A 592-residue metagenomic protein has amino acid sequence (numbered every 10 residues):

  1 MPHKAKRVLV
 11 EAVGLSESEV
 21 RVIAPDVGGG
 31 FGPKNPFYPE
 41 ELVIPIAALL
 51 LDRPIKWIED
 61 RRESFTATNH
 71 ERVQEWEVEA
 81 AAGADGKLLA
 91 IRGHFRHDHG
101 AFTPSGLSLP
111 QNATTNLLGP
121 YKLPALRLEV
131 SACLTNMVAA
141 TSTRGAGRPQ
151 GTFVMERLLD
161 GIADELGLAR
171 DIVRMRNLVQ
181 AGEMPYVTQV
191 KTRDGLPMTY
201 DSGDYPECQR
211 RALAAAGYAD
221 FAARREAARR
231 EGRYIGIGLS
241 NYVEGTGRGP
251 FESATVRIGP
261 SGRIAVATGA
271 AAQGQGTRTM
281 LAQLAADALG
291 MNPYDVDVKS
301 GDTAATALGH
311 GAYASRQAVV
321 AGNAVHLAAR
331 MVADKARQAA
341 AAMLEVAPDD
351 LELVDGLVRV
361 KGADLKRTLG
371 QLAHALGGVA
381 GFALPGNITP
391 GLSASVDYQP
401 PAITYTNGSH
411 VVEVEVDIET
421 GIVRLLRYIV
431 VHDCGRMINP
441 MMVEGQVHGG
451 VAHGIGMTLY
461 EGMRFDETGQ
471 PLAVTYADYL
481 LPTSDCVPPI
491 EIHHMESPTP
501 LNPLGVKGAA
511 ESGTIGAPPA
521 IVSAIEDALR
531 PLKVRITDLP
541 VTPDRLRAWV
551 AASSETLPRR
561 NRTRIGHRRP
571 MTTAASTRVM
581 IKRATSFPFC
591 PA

Functional and structural regions predicted by a protein language model:
M1-V13, Q111, G238-Q275: Conserved beta-alpha junction segments in alpha/beta enzyme cores
K6-V8, F31-F37, T66-R72, E77 (+10 more regions): Short acidic, glycine/serine/threonine-rich loops at helix termini
R7, G30-D52, K56-I58, T277-L284: Thiamine diphosphate
A12-R21, L49-W57, A84, L109-R233 (+3 more regions): C-terminal catalytic domains of large/alpha subunits in multi-subunit enzymes
P54, R61-L126: Active-site cavity-forming subdomains of large catalytic enzyme subunits
H70-Q74, G247-R248, T404-G408: Short loop/turn motifs at secondary-structure junctions and domain boundaries
G93-F102, A271-A272, Y428-G435, E496: Short, solvent-exposed aromatic-acidic interface loops
E555, H567-P570, A574-A575, V579-A584 (+1 more regions): Short amphipathic, helix-prone segments within low-complexity/disordered or flexible regions
